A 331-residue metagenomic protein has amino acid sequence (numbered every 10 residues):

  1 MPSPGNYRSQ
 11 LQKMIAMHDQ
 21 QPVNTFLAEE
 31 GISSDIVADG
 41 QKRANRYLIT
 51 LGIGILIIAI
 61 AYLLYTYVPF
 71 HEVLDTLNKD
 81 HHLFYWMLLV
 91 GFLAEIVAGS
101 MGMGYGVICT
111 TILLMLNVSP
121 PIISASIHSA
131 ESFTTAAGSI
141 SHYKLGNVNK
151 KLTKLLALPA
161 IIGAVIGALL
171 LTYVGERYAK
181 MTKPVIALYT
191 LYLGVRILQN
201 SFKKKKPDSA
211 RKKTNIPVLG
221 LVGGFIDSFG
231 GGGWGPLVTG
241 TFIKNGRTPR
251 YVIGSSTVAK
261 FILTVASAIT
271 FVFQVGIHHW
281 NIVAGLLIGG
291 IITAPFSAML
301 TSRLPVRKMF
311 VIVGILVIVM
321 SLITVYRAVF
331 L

Functional and structural regions predicted by a protein language model:
M1-L93, I112-L116, K144-F225, F229 (+1 more regions): Juxtamembrane transmembrane-helix boundary motif
M87-V107: Single transmembrane alpha-helix segments in multi-pass membrane proteins
M101-C109, G230-T239: Transmembrane helix boundary and interhelical junction motifs in multipass membrane proteins
G104-Y105, A136, I162, I166 (+2 more regions): Residue positions within transmembrane alpha-helices of multi-pass solute transporters
I108-I122, L237-Y251: Interfacial segments of multi-pass membrane proteins
S124-S132, I161, I253-F261, I291 (+1 more regions): Transmembrane helix-bundle signature of multi-pass membrane transporters/permeases
T135, S139, A268, I291-M299: Transmembrane alpha-helical segments of integral membrane proteins
G254, A268-T270: Feature detects amphipathic, helix-rich regulatory segments
